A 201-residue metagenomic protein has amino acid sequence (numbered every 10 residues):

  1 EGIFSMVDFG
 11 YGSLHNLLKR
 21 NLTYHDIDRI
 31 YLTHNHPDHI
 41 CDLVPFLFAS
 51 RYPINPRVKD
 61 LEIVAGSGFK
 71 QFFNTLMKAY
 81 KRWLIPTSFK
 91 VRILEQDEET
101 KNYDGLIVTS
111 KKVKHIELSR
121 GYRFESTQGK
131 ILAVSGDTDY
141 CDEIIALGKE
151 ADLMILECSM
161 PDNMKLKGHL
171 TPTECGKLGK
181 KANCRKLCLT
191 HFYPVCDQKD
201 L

Functional and structural regions predicted by a protein language model:
E1-R20, R120-G136, L153: Conserved beta-strand hairpin/beta-sheet module of binuclear metal-dependent hydrolase folds, prominently
M6-G10, D28-H34, G66, L132-G136 (+2 more regions): Active-site neighborhood of phospho(di)ester-bond hydrolases with catalytic His/Asp-centered motifs
G12-L14, K90-L94, A133-D139, H169: Short gly/ser/thr-rich secondary-structure transition/capping motifs
G12-V64: Active-site metal-binding motif and surrounding structural segment of the metallo-beta-lactamase
L17, L43-F46, F73-L76, I144 (+1 more regions): Hydrophobic packing residues within well-ordered alpha-helices of enzyme cores
L22-H25, K59, T87-F89, D104 (+2 more regions): Structured loop/turn residues at beta-strand edges in well-structured enzyme cores
D60-E62, G66-S119: Metallo-beta-lactamase
Y140-L201: Cap/insert and terminal regions of metallo-dependent hydrolase folds
